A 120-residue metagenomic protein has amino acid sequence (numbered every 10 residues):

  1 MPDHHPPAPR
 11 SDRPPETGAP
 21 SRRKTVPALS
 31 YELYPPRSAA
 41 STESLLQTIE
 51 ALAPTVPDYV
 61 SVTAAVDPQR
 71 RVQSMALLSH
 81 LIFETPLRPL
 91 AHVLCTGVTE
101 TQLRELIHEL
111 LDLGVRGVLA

Functional and structural regions predicted by a protein language model:
M1-Y31, S38-A39, I82: N-terminal amphipathic alpha-helix/helix-capping segment at the start of soluble metabolic enzymes
S21-R22, E50-P54, P68-R70: Short secondary-structure boundary/capping segments within folded domains
P27-P35, D58-V62, P89-V93, V118-A120: Hydrophobic faces of well-ordered beta-strands that scaffold small-molecule active sites in alpha/beta enzyme cores
P36-A40, V66-R71, T96-E100: Short, small-residue-enriched loops and turns at beta-alpha junctions that line or gate enzyme active sites
R37-V60, E100, R104-L119: Alpha/beta enzyme core
P68-H92: Alpha-helix-loop-beta-strand connector modules within alpha/beta enzyme cores
E84, R88, T96, E100-L103: A glycine-rich phosphate/pyrophosphate-binding beta-strand-loop-alpha-helix module
